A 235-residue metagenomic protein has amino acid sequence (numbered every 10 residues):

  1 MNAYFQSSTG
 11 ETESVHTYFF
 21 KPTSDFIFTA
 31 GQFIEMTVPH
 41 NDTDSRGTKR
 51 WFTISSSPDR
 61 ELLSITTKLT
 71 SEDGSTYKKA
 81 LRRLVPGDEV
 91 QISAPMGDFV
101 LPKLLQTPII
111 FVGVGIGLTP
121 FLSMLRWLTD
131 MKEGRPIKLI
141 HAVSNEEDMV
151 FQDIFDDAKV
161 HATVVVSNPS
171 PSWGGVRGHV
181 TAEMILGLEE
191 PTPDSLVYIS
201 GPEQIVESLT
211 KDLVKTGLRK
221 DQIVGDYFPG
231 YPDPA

Functional and structural regions predicted by a protein language model:
M1-D88, V143-N145, S167-P169: Ferredoxin-reductase
E61, T66, D73-A235: FNR/FR-type flavoprotein reductase catalytic core
